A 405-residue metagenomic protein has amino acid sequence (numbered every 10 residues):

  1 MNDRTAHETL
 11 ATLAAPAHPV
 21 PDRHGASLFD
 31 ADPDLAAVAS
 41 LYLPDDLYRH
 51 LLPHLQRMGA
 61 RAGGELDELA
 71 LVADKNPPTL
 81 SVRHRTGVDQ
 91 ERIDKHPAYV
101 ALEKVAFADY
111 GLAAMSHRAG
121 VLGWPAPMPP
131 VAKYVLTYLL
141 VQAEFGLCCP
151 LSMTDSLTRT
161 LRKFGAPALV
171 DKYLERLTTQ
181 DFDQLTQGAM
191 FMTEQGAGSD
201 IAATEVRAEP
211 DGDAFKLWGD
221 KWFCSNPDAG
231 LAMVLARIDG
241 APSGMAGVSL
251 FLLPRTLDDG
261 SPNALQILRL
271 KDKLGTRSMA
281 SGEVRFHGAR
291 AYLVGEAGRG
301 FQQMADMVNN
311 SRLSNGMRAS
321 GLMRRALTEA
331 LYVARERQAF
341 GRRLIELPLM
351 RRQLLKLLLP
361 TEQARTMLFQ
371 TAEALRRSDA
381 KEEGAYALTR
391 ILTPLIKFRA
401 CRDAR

Functional and structural regions predicted by a protein language model:
M1-A126: Extended, charge-enriched "interface" segments that sit outside catalytic cores
L43-G63, D67, P125, V131 (+6 more regions): N-terminal leader/propeptide and maturation segments of large enzyme subunits in energy/redox metabolism and hydrolases
Q90-Q184, S225-P227, R365: Internal helix-loop-helix
P125, D259-A264, L268, K273 (+2 more regions): A glycine-rich, basic-preceded beta-loop-alpha segment at the flavin cofactor/substrate interface of flavin-utilizing
G165-V206, P210-D213, F369-Y386, T393: Internal maturation/activation junctions in enzymes
A214, W218-A264: A short core secondary-structure module
R312-S378: Extended amphipathic alpha-helical segments enriched in small hydrophobics
Y386-R405: Charged, glycine-rich active-site and insertion segments that engage polyanionic ligands
